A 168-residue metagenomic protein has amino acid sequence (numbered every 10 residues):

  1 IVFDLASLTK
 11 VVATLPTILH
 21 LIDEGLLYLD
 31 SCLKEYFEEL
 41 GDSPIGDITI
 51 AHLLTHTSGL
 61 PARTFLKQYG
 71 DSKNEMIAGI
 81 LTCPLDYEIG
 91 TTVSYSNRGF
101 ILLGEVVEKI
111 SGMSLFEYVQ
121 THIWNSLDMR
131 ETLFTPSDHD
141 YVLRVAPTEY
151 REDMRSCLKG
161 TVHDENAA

Functional and structural regions predicted by a protein language model:
I1-H52, Y87-R98: Short active-site loop at a secondary-structure junction that contains or immediately precedes the catalytic residue(s)
S43-A168: Short, surface-exposed loop or secondary-structure junction motifs that flank catalytic or metal-binding residues
